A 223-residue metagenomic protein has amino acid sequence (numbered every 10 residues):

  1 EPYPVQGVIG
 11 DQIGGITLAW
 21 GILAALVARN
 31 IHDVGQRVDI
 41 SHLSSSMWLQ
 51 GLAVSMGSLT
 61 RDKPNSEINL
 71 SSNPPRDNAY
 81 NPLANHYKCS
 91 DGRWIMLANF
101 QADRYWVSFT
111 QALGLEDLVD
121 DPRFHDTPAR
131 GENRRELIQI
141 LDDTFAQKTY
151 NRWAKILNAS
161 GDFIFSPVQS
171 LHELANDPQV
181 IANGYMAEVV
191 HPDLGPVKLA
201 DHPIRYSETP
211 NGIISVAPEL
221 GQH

Functional and structural regions predicted by a protein language model:
E1-F100, V107: Active-site-adjacent "lid/gating" segments in soluble enzymes
I22-L26, G114, H223: Non-catalytic, well-ordered alpha-helical segments in soluble enzyme domains
N78, L83-G161, F165: Aromatic-enriched alpha-helical interface/lid elements that frame and gate functional surfaces
N85-S90, M186-P192: Short acidic-hydrophobic surface loop/beta-edge motif
G92, A102-D103, E173, I204 (+1 more regions): Short, glycine-/Ser/Thr-/acidic-enriched flexible segments
N158-V180, M186: Conserved PLP cofactor-binding pocket of PLP-dependent enzymes
D193-H223: Flexible, small-/acidic-enriched active-site or ligand-binding loops
